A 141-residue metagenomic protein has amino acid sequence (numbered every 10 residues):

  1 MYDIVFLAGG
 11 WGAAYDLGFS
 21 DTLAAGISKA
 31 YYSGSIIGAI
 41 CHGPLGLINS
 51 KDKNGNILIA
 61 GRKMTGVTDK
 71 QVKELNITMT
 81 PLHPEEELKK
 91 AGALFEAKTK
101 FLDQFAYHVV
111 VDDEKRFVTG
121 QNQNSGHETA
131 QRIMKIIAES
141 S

Functional and structural regions predicted by a protein language model:
M1-S141: Active-site-adjacent pocket-lining segments in enzyme domains
